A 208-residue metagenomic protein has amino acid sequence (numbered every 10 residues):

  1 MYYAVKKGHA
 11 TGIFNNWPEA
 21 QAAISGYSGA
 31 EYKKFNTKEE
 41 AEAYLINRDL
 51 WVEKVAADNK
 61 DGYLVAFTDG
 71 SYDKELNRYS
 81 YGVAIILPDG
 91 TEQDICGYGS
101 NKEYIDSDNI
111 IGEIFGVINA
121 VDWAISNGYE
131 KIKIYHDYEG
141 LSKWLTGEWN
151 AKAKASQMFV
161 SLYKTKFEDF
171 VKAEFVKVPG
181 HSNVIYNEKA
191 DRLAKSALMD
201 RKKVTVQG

Functional and structural regions predicted by a protein language model:
M1-H9: A short beta-strand micro-motif
H9-I13, G26-T37, N127: A short, exposed loop/beta-hairpin motif centered on an aromatic-Gly-Thr core
G29-K54: Short, mixed-charge low-complexity intrinsically disordered segments
A57-I111, W123, K202: RNase H-like nuclease fold core
G70-N77, I118-K189, L193, K202: RNase H catalytic domain
N109-I110, I114, A197: Catalytic phosphate/metal-binding cores of nucleic-acid and nucleotide-processing enzymes, i.e., regions that mediate
K195-G208: Charged phosphate-binding loop/patch that engages nucleotide di/tri-phosphates or the phosphate backbone of nucleic
